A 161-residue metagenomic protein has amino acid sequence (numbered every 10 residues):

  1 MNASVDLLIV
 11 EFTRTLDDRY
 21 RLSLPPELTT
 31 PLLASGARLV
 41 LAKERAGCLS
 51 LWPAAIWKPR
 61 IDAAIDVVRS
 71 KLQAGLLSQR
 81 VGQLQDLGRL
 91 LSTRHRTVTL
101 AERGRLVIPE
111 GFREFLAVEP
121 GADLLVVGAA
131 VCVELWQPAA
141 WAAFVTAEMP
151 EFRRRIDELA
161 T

Functional and structural regions predicted by a protein language model:
M1-R14, D18, L28-R103, G111-T161: Flexible "stalk/tail and boundary" regions
